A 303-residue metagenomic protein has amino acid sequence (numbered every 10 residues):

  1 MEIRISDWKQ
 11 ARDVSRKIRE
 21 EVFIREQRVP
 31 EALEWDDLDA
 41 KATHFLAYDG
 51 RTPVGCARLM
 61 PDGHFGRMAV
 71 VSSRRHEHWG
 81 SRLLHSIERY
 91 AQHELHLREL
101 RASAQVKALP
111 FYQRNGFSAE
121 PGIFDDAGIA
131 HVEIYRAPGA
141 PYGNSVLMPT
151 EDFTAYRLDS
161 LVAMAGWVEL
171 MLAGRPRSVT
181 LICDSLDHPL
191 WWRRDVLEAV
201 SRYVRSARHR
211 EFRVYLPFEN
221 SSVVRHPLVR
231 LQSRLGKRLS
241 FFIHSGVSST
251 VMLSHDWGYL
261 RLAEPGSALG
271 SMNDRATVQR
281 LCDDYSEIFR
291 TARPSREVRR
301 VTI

Functional and structural regions predicted by a protein language model:
M1-E34, D39, H44, Y48-T52: Short amphipathic alpha-helix that is part of the acyltransferase structural core
L46, R51-A69: Conserved beta-strand in the GNAT
M68-H76: A short, internal acetyl-CoA/4′-phosphopantetheine-binding micro-motif in the GNAT/acyltransferase core
H76-R89: Conserved acetyl-CoA-binding loop-helix of GNAT-fold acetyltransferases
A91-Q105: Conserved GNAT acetyl-CoA-binding A-motif
Q113, S118-I134: Conserved catalytic-core motifs of GNAT/GCN5-like acyltransferases
M171-Q232: Primarily the HKD phosphodiesterase
L239-Y285: HKD (HxKxxxxD) catalytic microenvironment of the phospholipase D
